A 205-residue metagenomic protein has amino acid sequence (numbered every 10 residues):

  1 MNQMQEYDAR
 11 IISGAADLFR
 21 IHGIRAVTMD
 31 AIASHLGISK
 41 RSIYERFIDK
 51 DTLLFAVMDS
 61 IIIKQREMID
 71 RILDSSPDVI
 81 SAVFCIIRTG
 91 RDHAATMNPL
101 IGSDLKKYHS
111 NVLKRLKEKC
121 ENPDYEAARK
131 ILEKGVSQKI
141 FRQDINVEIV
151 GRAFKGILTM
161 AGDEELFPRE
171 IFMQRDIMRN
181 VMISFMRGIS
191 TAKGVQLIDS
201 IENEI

Functional and structural regions predicted by a protein language model:
M1-H22, A26-I38, D51-F55: Basic, helix-initiating cap at the start of DNA-binding domains
I21-I24, E45, R142: Helix-turn-helix/winged-helix DNA-binding modules
G37-F47: Short hydrophobic/aromatic patch on the recognition helix
K50, V57, I61, Q65 (+6 more regions): Hydrophobic/aromatic residues within well-ordered alpha-helical segments
A56, E67-L100, G151-F154: Hydrophobic alpha-helical connector segments
I80-S81, K119-C120, S137-A153, I171-D176 (+1 more regions): All-alpha amphipathic helical-bundle segments outside canonical DNA-binding/catalytic cores that form hydrophobic
A95-K130, V136-F141, E148-I149: Short secondary-structure transition hinges
K130-K134, Q138, I171-I205: C-terminal peripheral helix-coil segments that are non-catalytic and often amphipathic
